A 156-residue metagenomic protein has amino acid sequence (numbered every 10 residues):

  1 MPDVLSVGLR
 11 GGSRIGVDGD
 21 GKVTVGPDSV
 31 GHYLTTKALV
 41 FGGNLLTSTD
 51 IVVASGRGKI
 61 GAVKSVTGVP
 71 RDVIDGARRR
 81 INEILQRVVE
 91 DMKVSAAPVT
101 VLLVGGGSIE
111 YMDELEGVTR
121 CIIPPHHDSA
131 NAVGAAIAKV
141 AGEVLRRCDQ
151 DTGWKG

Functional and structural regions predicted by a protein language model:
M1-G156: Helical "lid/coupling" subdomains associated with nucleotide-phosphate turnover
